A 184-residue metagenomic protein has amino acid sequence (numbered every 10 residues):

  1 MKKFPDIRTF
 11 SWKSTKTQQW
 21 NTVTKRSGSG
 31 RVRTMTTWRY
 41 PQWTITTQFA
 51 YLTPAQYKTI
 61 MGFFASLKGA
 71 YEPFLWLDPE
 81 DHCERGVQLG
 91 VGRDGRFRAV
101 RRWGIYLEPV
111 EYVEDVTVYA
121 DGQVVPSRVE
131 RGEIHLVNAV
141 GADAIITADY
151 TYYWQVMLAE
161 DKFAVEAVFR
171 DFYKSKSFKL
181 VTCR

Functional and structural regions predicted by a protein language model:
M1-T22: Polar/acidic, low-complexity leader/linker segments enriched in S/T/G and N/D
V23-R33: Short, solvent-exposed beta-alpha or beta-beta edge segments that form flexible loop/patches at the rim of ligand
R33-P54, V165-R184: Oligomerization/assembly interface segments of phage tail-like spikes and tubes
T44, V113-T117, I145: Exposed beta-strand and adjacent loop surfaces of beta-rich binding modules that mediate intermolecular recognition
F49, I145-Y152: Short, hydrophobic/aromatic-enriched beta-strand segments in well-ordered soluble domains
P54-I60: Short, conserved charged micro-motifs
M61-R128, Y150-R184: Extended beta-strand solenoid/passenger and fiber regions
Q123-A144: A surface-exposed beta-strand-loop module
